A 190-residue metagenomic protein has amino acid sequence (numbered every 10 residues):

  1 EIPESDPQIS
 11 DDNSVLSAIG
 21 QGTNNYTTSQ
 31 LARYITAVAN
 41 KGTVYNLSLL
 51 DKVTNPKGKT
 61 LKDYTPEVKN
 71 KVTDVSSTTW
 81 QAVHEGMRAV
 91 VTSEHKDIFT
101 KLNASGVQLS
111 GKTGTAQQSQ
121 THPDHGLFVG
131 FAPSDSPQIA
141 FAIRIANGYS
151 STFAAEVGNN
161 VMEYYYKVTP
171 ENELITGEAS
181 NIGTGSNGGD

Functional and structural regions predicted by a protein language model:
E1-I143, N187-D190: Beta-lactam-recognizing serine transpeptidase/beta-lactamase-like catalytic domain environment
L31, S150-N159: Short, charged, low-complexity patches
Y45-N46, E94-I98, T152, T169-T176: Secondary-structure transition/capping residues
K52-P56, A104, S150, M162 (+1 more regions): Short, surface-exposed, charged/polar-biased interaction segments
T60-L61, T65-V68, A155, N159-D190: Short, gly/Ser/Thr-rich active-site loops of penicillin-recognizing serine hydrolases
I145-G148: Ligand-site clamp/hinge motif
